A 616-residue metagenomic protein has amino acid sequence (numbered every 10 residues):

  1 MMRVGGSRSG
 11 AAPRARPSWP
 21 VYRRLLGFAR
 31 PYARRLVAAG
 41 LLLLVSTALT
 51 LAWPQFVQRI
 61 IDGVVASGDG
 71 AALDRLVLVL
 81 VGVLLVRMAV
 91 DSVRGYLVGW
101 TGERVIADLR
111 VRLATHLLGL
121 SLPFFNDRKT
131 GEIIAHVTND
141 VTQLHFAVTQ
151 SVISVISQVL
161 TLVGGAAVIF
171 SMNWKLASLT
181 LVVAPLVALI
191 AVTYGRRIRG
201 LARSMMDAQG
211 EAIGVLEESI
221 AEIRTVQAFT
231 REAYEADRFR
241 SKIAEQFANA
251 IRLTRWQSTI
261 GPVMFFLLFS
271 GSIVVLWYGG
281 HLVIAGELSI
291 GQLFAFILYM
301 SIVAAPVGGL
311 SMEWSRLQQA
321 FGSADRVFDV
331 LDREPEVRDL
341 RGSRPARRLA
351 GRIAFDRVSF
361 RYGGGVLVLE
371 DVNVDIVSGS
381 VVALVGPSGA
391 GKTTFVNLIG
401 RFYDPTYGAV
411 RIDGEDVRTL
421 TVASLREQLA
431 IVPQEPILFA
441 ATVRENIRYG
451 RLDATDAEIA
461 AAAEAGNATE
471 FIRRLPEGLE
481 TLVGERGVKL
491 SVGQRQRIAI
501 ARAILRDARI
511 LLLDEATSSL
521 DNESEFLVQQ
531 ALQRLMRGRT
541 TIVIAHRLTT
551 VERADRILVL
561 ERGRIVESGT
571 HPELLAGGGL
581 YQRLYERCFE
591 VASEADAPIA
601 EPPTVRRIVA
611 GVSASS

Functional and structural regions predicted by a protein language model:
M1-T50, V65-V77, R94-V98, G102 (+7 more regions): Membrane-integrated ABC transporters
R3-G5, L36-V90, F170-K175, I273 (+2 more regions): Transmembrane helix-loop-helix hairpins at lipid-water interfaces of multipass membrane proteins, especially the type-1
S7-G10, V83-G102, I153-L160, L179-D207 (+5 more regions): Alpha-helical transmembrane segments of multi-pass membrane proteins
G10-S18, L41-L42, L49-A66, D74 (+11 more regions): Juxtamembrane helix-loop junctions of ABC transporter transmembrane domains
L26, R34, L122-P123, N139-V148 (+9 more regions): An intracellular "coupling" helix at the cytosolic face of ABC transporter transmembrane type-1 domains
P31, R35-A48, Q150-R203, W277-L288 (+1 more regions): Transmembrane helices of ABC transporter permease
A66-D69, D74-R75, V168-V182, R252 (+2 more regions): Helix-loop-helix
D339-L340, A346-S616: ABC-type nucleotide-binding domain
